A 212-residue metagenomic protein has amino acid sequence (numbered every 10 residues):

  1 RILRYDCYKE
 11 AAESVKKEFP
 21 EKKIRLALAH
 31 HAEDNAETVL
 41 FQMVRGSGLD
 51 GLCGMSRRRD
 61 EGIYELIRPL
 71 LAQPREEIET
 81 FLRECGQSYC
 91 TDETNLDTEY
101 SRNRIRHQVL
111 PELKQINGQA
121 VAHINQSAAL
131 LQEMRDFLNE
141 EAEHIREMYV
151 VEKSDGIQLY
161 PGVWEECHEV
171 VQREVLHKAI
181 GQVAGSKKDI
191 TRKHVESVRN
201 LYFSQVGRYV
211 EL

Functional and structural regions predicted by a protein language model:
R1-E13, K22-K23, L49: ATP-dependent adenylate-handling ligase core
R4, R59-I63, N125-L212: AMP-forming adenylation/ATP pyrophosphatase catalytic core
K9, I78-F81, H177: Short glycine-/small-residue-rich flexible loop motifs, especially phosphate/cofactor-binding loops
S14, E112-Q115, A179-V183: Active-site catalytic microenvironments for nucleophilic, acid-base chemistry
E18-F19: SAM-dependent transferase fold signal centered on methyltransferase-like domains, encompassing both Class I
K22-A29, E33-L131, G156-V163: Catalytic subdomain that performs nucleotidyl-dependent activation
